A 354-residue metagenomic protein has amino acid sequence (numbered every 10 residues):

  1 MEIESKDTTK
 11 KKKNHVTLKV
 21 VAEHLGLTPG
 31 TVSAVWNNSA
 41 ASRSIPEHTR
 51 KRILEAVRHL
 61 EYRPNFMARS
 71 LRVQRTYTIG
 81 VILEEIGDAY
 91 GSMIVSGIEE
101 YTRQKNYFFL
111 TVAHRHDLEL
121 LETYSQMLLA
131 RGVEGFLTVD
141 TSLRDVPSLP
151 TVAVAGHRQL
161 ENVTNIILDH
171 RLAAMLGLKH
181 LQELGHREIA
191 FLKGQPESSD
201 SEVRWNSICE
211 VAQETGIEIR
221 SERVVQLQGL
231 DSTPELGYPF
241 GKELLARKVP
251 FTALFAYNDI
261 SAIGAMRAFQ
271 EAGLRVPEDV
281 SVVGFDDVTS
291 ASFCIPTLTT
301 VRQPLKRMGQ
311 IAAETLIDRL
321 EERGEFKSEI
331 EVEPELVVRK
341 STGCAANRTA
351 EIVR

Functional and structural regions predicted by a protein language model:
M1-K13, T17, V73-K179, E183 (+2 more regions): Alpha-helical recognition/docking segments in bacterial nutrient-uptake and carbohydrate-utilization systems
M1-R75: N-terminal helix-turn-helix DNA-binding module of bacterial transcription factors
E84-M93, V112-L120, I166-L176, L192-K242 (+4 more regions): Hinge/beta->alpha junction and helix N-cap segments in small-molecule ligand-binding domains
Q104-K105, A212-R220, A246-V249, E271-V276: Short helix-capping segments at alpha-helix termini
S125, G132-D140, A190-K193, R247-N258 (+1 more regions): Periplasmic-binding protein-like
E188, I219-R223, R275-V282: Short acidic capping loops at alpha-helix termini that bridge into adjacent secondary structure
F240-R354: Flexible loop/turn connectors
